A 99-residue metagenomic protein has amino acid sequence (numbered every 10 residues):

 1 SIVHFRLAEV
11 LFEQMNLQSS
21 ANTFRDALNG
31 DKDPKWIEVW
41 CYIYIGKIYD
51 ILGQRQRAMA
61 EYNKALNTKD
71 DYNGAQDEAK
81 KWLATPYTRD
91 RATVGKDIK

Functional and structural regions predicted by a protein language model:
N22-D31, A65-T68: Amphipathic alpha-helical segments of tetratricopeptide repeats
W36-E38, G74-Q76: Residue signature of alpha-solenoid helical repeat architecture, marking inter-repeat boundaries and helix-start
